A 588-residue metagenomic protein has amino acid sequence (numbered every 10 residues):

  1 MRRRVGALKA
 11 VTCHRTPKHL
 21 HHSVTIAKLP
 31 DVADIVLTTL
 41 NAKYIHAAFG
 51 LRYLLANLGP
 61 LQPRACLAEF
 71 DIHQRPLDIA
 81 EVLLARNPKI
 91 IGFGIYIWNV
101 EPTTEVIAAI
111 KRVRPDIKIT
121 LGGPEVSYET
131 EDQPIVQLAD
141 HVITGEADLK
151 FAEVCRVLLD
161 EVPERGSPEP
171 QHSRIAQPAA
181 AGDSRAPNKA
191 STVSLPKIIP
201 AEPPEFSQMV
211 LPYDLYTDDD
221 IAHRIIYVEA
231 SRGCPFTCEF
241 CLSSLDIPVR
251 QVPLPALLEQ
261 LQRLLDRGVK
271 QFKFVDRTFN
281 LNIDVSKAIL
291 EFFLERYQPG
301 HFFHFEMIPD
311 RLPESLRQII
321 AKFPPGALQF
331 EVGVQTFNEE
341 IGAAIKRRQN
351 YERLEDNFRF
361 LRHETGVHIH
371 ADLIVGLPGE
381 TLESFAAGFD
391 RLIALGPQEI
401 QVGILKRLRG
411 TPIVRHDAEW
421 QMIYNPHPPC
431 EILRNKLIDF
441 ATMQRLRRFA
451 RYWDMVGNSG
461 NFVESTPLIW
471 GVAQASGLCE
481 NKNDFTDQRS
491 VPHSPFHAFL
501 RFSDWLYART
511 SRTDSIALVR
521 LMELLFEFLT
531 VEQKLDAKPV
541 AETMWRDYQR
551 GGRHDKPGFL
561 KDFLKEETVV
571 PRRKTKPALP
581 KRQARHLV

Functional and structural regions predicted by a protein language model:
R2-R4, A10-T16, H22, D160-G166 (+4 more regions): N-terminal amphipathic/hydrophobic targeting modules at extreme N-termini, encompassing cleavable Sec/SRP-type signal
T25-L40, P60, R64, K189-T192 (+2 more regions): Radical SAM enzyme core and accessory elements
I26-E259, D266: Acidic, low-complexity intrinsically disordered segments
D31-A33, I283, E295-R311, S315-A473 (+3 more regions): A structural motif corresponding to the C-terminal lobe/cap of the Radical SAM core domain
L37, F93, L121, T144 (+4 more regions): Conserved beta-strand positions
L54, I79-V82, P102, V106-I110 (+7 more regions): A general structural detector for well-ordered alpha-helical segments in enzyme core domains, enriched
K89, D140, K270, L328 (+1 more regions): Conserved acidic residues
S207-H363: Radical SAM [4Fe-4S] cluster-binding motif and immediate context
